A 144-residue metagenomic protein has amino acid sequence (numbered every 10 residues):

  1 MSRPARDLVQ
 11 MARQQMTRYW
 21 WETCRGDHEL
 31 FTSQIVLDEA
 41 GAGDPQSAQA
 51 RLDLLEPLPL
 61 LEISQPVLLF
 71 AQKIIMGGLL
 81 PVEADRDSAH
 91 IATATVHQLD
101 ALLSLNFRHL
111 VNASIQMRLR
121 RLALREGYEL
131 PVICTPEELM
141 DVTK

Functional and structural regions predicted by a protein language model:
M1-T32, G41-L52, L58, M76-V82 (+2 more regions): Short, well-structured N-terminal submotif of metal-dependent ribonuclease cores
R18, Q34, S88-A92: Non-catalytic, well-ordered alpha-helical scaffold segments
H28, L58, D100, E129-P131: A structural micro-motif
Q34, S64, P136-E137: Residues at the C-termini of beta-strands that transition into short coil/loop
V36-E39, V67-L69: Short, catalytically relevant binding-site loops at active-site mouths
L58-R118, M140: Active-site neighborhoods of divalent-metal-dependent phosphate/nucleic-acid chemistry enzymes
E129-K144: Feature 3881 marks metal-assisted phosphotransfer/nuclease machinery and their flanking interaction elements
